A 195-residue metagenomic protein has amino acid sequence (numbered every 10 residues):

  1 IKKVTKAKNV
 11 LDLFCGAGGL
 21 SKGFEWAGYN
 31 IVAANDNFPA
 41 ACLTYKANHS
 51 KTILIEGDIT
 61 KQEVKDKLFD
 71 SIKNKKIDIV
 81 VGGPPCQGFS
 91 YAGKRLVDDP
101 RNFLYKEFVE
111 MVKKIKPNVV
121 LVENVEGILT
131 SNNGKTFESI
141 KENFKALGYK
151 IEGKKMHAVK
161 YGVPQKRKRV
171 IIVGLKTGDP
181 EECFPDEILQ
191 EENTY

Functional and structural regions predicted by a protein language model:
L11, D78-V81, L121: N-terminal Rossmann-like NAD(P) cofactor-binding module of classical short-chain dehydrogenase/reductase
F14-C15: Class I SAM-dependent methyltransferase "Motif I" SAM/SAH-binding loop
G23-N30, N48: A short, Lys/Arg-enriched amphipathic alpha-helix followed by its capping loop at the start of a domain
V32, D78, N118: Conserved acidic residues
F38-P39: Conserved SAM/SAH-binding beta-strand->alpha-helix loop
L43-I72: S-adenosyl-L-methionine
K65-N74, Q87-Y195: Class I S-adenosyl-L-methionine
